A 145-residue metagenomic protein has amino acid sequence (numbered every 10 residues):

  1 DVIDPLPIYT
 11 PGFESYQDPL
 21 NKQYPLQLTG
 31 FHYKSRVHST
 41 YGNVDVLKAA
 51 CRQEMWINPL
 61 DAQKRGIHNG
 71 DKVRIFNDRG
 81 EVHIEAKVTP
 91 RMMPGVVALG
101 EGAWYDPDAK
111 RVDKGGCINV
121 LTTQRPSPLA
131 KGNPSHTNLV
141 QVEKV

Functional and structural regions predicted by a protein language model:
D1-D45: Long, low-complexity segments enriched in small/aliphatic residues
S39-Y41, D45-W56, L60-V145: Long, contiguous, secondary-structure-rich segments that constitute the structural scaffold of globular domains
